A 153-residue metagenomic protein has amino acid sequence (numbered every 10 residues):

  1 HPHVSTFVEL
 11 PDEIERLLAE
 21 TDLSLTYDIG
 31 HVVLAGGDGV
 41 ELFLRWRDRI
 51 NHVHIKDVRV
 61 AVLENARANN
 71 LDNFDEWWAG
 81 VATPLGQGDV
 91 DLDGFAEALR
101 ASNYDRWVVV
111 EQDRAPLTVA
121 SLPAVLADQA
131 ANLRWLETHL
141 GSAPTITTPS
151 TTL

Functional and structural regions predicted by a protein language model:
P2-I14, Y27-I29: Hydrophobic, aromatic-enriched interface-forming segments
P11-E15, A19-L23, V33-L153: Histidine-acidic metal/acid-base catalytic patches
